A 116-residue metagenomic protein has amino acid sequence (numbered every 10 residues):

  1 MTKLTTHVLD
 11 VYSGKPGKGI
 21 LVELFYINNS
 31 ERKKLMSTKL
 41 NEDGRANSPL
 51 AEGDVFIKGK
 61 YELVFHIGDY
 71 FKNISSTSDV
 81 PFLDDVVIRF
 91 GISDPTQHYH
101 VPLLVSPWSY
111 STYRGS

Functional and structural regions predicted by a protein language model:
T2-R89, H100: Beta-strand-dominated extracellular/periplasmic modules and repeats in secreted or surface-exposed proteins
F90-D94: Proprotein-processing/basic-patch segments
P95-S116: Compositionally biased low-complexity segments at domain edges in trafficked proteins and select soluble regulators
